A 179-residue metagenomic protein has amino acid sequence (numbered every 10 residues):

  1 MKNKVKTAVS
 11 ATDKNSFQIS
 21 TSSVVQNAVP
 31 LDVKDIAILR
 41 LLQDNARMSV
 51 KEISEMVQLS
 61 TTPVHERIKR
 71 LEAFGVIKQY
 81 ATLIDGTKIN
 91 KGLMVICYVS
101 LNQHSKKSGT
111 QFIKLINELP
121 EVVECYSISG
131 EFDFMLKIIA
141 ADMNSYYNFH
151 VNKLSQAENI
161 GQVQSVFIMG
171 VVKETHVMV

Functional and structural regions predicted by a protein language model:
M1-V179: A compositional/biophysical signature of low hydrophobicity enriched in polar/charged and small residues
